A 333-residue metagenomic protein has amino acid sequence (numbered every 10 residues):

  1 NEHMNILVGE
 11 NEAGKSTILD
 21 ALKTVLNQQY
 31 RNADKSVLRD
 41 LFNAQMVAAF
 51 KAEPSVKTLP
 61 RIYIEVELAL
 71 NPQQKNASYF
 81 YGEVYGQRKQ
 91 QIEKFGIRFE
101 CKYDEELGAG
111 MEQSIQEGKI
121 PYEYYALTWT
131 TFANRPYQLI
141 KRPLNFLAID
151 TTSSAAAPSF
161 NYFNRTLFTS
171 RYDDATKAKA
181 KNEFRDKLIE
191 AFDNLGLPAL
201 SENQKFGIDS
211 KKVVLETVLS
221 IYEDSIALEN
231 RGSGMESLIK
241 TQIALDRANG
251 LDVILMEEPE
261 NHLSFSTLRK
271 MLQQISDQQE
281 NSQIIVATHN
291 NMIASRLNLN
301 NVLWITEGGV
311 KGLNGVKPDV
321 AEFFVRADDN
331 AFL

Functional and structural regions predicted by a protein language model:
H3-A44, S237-I243, R296: Phosphate-binding glycine-rich loops of NTP-binding sites
A21-Q91: Conserved P-loop NTP-binding catalytic core
Y63, L70-L195, E202: Electropositive, glycine-dotted interaction segments that contact anionic polymers or phosphate-rich ligands
S159-V253, F265, D277: Extended helical coiled-coil dimerization/tether regions that scaffold and oligomerize large DNA-maintenance assemblies
E257-P259: Walker B catalytic acidic pair
K270-I275: Conserved hydrophobic alpha-helix in the ABC-type ATPase nucleotide-binding domain
A287-H289: H-loop/switch region of ABC-family ATPase nucleotide-binding domains
M292-L333: RecA-like P-loop NTPase motor core
